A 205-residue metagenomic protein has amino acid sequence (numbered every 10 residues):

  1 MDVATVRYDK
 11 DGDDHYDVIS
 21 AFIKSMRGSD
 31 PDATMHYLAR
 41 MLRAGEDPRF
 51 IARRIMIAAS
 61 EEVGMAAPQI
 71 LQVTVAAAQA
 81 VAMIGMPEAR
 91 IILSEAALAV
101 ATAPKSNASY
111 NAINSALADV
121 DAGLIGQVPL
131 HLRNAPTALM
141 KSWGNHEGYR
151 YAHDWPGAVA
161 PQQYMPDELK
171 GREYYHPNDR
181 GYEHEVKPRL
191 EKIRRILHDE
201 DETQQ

Functional and structural regions predicted by a protein language model:
D2-R40, R53: Conserved helicase/translocase motor-coupling segment
T5, D13, I19, H146-G148 (+2 more regions): Generic intrinsically disordered, low-complexity segments enriched for polar/acidic and small residues
G28-H153, G157-V159, P166-Q205: Terminal-proximal interaction/regulatory segments of ATP-powered molecular machines
